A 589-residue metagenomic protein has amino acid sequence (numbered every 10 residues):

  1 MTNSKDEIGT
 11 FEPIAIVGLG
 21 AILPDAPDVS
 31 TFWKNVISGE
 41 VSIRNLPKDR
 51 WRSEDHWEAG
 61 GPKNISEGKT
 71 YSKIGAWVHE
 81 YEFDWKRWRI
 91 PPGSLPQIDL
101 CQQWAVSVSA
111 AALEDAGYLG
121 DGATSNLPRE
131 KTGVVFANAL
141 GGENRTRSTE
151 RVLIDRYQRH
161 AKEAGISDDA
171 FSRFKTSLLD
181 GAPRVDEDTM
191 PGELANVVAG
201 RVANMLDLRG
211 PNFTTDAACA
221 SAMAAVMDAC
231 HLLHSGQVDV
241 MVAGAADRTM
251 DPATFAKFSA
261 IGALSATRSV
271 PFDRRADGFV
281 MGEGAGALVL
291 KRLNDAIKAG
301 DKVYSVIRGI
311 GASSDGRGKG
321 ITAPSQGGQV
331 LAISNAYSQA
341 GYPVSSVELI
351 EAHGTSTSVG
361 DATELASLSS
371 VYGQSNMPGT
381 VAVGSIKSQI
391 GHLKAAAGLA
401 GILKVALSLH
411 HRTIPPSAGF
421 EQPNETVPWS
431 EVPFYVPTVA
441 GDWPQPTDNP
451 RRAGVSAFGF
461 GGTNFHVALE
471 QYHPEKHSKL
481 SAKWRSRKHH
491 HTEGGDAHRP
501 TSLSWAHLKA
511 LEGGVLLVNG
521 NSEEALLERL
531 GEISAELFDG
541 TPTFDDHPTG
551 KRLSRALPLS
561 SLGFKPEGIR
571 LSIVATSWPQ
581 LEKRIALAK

Functional and structural regions predicted by a protein language model:
T2-L508, E524-E528: Condensing-enzyme catalytic core of the thiolase-fold
P343-V344, S388, F420-Q422, D448 (+2 more regions): Acyltransferase loading domain of fatty acid and polyketide assembly lines
